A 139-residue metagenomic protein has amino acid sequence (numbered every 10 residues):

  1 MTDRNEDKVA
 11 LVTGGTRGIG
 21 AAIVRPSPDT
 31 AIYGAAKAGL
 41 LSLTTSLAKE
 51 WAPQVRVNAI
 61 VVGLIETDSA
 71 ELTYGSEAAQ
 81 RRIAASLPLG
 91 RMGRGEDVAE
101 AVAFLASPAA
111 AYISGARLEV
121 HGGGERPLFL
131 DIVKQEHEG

Functional and structural regions predicted by a protein language model:
T16-R17: Conserved glycine-rich cofactor-binding loop
R25-A31, G90, P108: Active-site loop immediately N-terminal to the catalytic Tyr-X3-Lys motif of short-chain dehydrogenase/reductase
A36, T44: Active-site helix of classical SDR
A48-P53, A111: Alpha-helical segment proximal to the catalytic Tyr-Lys
W51-P53, I65, G93, A106: A short hydrophobic alpha-helix cap/turn motif
N58-L72: Short, flexible catalytic-loop segment of classical short-chain dehydrogenase/reductase
A59, R81-A109, I113, V120-G122: C-terminal helical subdomain
A103, S114-G139: Short C-terminal tail/terminal secondary-structure segment of NAD(P)H-dependent dehydrogenase/reductase domains
